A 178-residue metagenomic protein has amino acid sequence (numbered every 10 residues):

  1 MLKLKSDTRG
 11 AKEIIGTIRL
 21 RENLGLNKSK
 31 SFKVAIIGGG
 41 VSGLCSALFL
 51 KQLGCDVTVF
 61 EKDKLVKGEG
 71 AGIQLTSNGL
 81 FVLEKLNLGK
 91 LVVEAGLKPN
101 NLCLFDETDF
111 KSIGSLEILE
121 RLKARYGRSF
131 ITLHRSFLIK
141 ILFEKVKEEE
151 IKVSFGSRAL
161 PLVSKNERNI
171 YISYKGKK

Functional and structural regions predicted by a protein language model:
G10-S31: A short, basic/flexible loop-to-alpha-helix module at the beginning of a structural domain
L26-S42: Beta1/beta-strand and adjacent pyrophosphate-binding region of the FAD-binding site in flavoprotein oxidoreductases
S46-C55, V82: A short, Lys/Arg-enriched amphipathic alpha-helix followed by its capping loop at the start of a domain
K51-A71: Glycine-rich FAD pyrophosphate-binding loop
C55, L88, I151: Short phosphate-binding/catalytic loops that engage adenosine nucleotides
A71, L75-K145, L160: Active-site-adjacent segment of FAD-dependent monooxygenases/related oxidoreductases
F155-N169: A conserved short coil-to-beta-strand element within the FAD-binding core of flavoproteins
K175-K178: Core beta-strand elements of the Rossmann-like FAD/NAD(P) dinucleotide-binding domain in flavoenzyme oxidoreductases
